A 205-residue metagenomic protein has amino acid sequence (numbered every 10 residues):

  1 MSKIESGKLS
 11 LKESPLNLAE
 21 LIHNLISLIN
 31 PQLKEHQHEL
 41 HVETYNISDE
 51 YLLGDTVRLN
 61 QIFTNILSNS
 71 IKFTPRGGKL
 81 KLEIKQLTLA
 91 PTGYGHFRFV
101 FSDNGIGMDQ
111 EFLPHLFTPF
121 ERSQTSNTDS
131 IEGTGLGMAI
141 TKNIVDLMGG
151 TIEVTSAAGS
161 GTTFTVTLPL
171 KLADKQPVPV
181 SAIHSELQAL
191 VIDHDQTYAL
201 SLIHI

Functional and structural regions predicted by a protein language model:
S2-E13: Helix-loop junction within the histidine kinase core
K12-N17, K34, E39-E50, L87: Conserved catalytic submotifs in the C-terminal HATPase_c
E35, G93, E111, T165-T197 (+1 more regions): Disordered, acidic interdomain junction associated with two-component signaling
S70-I71: Short helix-loop "hinge" at the ATP-lid/N-box region of the Bergerat-fold HATPase_c
M108-R122: Short conserved segment of the HATPase_c
I203-I205: Conserved small/polar residues in nucleotide/adenosyl-binding loops
